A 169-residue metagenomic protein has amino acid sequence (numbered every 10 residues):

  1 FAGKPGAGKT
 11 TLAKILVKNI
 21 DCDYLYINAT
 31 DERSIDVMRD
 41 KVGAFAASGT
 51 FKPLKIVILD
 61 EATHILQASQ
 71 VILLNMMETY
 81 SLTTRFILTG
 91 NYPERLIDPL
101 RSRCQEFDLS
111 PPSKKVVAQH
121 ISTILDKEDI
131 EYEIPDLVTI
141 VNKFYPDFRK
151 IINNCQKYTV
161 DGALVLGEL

Functional and structural regions predicted by a protein language model:
F1-F107, K115-S122, D126, I134-N142 (+3 more regions): P-loop/Walker A NTP-binding region and its immediately flanking N-terminal helices in P-loop NTPase folds
S110: A Lys-centered signature of the CheY-like receiver
D147: Short, conserved phosphate/pyrophosphate- and ester-handling motifs at nucleotide-, phospho-/glycolipid
T159: Active-site-proximal segments of catalytic enzyme domains that coordinate small-molecule cofactors or metal ions
